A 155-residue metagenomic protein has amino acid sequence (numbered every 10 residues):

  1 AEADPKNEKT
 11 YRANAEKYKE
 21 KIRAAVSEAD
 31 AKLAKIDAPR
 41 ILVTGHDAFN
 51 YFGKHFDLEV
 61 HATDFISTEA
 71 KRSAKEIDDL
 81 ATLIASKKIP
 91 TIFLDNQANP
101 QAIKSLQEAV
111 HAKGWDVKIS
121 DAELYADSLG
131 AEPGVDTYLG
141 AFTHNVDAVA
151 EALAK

Functional and structural regions predicted by a protein language model:
A1-K155: Extracytoplasmic metal-acquisition and chelation regions
